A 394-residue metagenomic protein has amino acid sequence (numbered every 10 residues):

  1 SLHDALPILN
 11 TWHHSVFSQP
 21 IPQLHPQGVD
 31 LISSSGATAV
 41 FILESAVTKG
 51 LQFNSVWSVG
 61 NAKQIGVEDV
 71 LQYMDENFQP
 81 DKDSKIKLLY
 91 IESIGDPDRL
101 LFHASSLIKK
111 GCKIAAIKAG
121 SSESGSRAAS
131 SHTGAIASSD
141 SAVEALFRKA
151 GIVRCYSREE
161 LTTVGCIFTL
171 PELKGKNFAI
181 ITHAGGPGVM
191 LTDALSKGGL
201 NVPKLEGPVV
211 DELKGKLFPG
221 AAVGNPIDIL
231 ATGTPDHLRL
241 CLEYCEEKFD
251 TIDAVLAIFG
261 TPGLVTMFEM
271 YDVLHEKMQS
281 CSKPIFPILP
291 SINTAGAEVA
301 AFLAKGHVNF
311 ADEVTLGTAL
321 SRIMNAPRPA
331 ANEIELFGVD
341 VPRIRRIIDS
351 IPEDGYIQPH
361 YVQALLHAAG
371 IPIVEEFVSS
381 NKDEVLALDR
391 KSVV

Functional and structural regions predicted by a protein language model:
S1, A5-V394: Catalytic-core regions of core metabolic enzymes, especially those transforming organic acids/acyl-group intermediates
